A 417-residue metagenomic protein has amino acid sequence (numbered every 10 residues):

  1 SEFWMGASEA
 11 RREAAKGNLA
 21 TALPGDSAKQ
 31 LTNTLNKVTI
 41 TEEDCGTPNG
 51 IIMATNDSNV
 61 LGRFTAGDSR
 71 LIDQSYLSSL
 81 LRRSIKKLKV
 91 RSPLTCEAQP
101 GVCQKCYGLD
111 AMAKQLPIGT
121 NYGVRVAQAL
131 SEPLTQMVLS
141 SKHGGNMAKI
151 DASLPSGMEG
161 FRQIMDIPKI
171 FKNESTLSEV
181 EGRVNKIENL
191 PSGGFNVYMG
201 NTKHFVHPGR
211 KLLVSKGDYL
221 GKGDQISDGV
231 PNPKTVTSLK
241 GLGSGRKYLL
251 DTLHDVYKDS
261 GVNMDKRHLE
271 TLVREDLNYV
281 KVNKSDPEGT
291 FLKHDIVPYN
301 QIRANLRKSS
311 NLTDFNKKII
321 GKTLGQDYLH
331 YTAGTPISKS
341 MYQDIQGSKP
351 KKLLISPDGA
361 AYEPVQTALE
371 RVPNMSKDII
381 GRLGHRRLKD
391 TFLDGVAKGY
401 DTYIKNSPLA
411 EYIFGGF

Functional and structural regions predicted by a protein language model:
S1-F417: Intrinsically disordered, low-complexity regulatory segments
